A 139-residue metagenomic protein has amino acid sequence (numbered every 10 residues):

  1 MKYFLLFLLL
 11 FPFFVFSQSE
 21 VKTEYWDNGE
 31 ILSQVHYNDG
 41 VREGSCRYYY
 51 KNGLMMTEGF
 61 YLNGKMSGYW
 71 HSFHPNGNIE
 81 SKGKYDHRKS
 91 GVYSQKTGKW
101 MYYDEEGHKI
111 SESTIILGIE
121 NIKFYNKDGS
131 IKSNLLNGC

Functional and structural regions predicted by a protein language model:
Y3-F14: Sec-dependent N-terminal signal peptides
V15-C139: Glycine/tyrosine- and acidic-biased, solvent-exposed loop/turn segments at the edges of beta-strands
